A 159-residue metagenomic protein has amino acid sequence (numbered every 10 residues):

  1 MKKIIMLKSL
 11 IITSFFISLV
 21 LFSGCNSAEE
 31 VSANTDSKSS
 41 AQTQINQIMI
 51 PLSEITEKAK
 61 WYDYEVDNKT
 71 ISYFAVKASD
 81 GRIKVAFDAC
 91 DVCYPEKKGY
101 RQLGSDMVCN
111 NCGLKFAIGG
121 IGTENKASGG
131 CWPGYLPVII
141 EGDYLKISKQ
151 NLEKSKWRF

Functional and structural regions predicted by a protein language model:
K2-I11: Bacterial N-terminal signal peptides that target proteins for export
L10-S18: Sec-dependent N-terminal signal peptides
L19, K84-F87, L103-D106, N125: Processing junctions and N-termini across compartments
L21-G24: C-terminal motif of bacterial Sec signal peptides marking the signal peptidase cleavage site
N26-A28: Bacterial signal peptide processing site
V31-Q102, Y135-F159: N-terminal pre-ligand scaffold of iron-sulfur
E96-L103, L114-T123: Iron-sulfur (Fe-S) cluster-binding segments and ferredoxin-like electron-carrier domains, especially [2Fe-2S]
G104-C112, T123-Y135: Short cysteine/histidine-rich metal-coordination sites, predominantly Zn2+-binding motifs
